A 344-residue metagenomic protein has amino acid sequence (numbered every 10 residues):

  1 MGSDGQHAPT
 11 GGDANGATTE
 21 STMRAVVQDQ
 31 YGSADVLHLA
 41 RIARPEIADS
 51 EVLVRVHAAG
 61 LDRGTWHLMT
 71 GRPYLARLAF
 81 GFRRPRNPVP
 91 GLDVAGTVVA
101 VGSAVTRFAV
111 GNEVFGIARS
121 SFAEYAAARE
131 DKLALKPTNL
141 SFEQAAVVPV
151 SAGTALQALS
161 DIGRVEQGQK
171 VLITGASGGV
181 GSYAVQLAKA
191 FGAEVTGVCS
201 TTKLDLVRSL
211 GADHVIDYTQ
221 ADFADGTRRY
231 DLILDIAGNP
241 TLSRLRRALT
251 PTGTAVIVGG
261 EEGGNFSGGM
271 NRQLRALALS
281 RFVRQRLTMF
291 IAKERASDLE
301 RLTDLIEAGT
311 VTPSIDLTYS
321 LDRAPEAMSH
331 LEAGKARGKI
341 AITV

Functional and structural regions predicted by a protein language model:
G2-H7, G11-N15, T19-S21, K293-V344: C-terminal hydrophobic helical "lid"/dimerization subdomain of Rossmann-like NAD(P)H-dependent oxidoreductases
E20-S21, S33-V36, I42-A95: N-terminal glycine-rich beta->alpha transition that marks the start or flank of a dinucleotide-binding site
D93-A118, E194: A glycine-/small-residue-rich N-terminal strand-loop-strand element that serves as the cofactor-binding glycine loop
A109, T138-S141, R164-K170: Short helix-loop-beta connector
A118-E130: A structural motif shared across PLP-dependent enzymes of the aminotransferase-like
A146-D217: Mid-domain Rossmann-like dinucleotide-binding core that forms the NAD(H)/NADP(H) cofactor-binding site
D225-L232: A short acidic, Gly/Pro-enriched loop at the edge of an enzyme's catalytic core that lines a small-molecule cofactor
I236, P240-V311, V344: Glycine-rich phosphate-binding loop and adjacent beta-alpha segment of Rossmann(oid) nucleotide-cofactor-binding
